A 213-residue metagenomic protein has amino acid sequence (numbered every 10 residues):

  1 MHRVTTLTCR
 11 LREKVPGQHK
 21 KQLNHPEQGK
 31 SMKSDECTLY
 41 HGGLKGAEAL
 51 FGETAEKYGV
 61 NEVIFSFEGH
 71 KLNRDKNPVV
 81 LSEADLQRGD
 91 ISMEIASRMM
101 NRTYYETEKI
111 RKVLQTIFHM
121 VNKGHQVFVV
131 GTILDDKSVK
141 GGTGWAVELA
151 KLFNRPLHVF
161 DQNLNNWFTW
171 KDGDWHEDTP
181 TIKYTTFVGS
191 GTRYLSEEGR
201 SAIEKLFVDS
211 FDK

Functional and structural regions predicted by a protein language model:
V4, E13-V15: Acidic, Ala/Val/Gly-enriched low-complexity intrinsically disordered segments
Q18-S31: Short, Lys/Arg-enriched N-terminal segments with co-localized hydrophobic residues within the first ~10-30 amino acids
K33-K213: Acidic/glycine-enriched connector segments
